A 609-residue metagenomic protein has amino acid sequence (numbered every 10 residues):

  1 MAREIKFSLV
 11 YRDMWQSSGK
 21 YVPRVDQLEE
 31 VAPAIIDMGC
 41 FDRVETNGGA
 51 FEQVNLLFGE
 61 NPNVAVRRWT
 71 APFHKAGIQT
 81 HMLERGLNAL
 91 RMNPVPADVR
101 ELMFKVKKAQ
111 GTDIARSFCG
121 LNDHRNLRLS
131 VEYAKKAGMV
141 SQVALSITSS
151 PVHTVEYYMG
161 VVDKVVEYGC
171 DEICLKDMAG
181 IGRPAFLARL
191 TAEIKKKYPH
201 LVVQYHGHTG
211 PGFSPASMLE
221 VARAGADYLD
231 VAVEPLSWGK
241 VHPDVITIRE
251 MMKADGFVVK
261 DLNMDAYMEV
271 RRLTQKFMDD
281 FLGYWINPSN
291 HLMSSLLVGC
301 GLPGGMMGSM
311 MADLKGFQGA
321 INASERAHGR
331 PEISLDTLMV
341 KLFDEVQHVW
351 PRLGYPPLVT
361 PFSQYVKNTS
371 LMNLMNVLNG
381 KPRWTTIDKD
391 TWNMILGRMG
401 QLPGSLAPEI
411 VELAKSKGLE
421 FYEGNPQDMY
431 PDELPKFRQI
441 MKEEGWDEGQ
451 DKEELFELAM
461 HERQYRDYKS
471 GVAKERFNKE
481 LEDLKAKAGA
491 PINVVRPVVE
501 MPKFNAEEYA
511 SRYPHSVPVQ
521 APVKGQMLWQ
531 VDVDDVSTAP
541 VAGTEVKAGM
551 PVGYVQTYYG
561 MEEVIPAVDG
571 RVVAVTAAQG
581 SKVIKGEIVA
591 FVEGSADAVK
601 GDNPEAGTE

Functional and structural regions predicted by a protein language model:
E4-V10, M14-Q16, F41-E45, G77-L83 (+6 more regions): Structural preference for beta-strand elements that scaffold enzyme active sites
M14, S117, V165, I173 (+3 more regions): Conserved, mostly hydrophobic/aromatic
W15, E30, I36-V54, S289-L297 (+1 more regions): Terminal or standalone catalytic/regulatory effector modules within metabolic enzymes and repeat proteins
P33, D42-R43, G48-D163, A179-G180: Active-site beta->alpha loop and helix N-cap motifs at the rims of alpha/beta catalytic domains
S117, D177, A224-P243: Glycine-rich phosphate-binding active-site loops on the catalytic face of alpha/beta enzymes
E156-V165, P211-D227: Catalytic cores of alpha/beta
S237-L262: C-terminal helical cap(s) of enzyme catalytic domains, especially alpha/beta-barrels
V498-Y554, M561-E563, D569, E605-E609: Acidic, low-complexity mobile loops and tails
